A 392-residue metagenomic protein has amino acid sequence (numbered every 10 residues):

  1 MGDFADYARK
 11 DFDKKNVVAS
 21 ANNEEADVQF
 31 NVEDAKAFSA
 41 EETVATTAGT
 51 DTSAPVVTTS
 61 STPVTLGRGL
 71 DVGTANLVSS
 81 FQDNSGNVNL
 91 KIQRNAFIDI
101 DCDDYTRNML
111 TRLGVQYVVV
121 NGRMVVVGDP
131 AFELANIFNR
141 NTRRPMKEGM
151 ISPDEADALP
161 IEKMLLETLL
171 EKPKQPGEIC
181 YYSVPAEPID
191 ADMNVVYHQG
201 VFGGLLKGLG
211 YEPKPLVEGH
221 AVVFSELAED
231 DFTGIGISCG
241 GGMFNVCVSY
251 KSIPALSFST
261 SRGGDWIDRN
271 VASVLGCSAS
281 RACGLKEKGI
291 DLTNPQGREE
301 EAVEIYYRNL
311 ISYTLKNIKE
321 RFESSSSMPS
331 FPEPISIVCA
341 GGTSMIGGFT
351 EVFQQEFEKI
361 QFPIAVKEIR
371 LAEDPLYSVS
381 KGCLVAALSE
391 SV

Functional and structural regions predicted by a protein language model:
G2-G236, K251-T260, G264, R269-V274 (+4 more regions): Nucleotide/phosphate-binding catalytic cleft detector across ATP-hydrolyzing and phosphate-transferring enzymes
N245-C247: A structural feature that tracks compact, well-ordered secondary-structure segments with a strong bias toward
